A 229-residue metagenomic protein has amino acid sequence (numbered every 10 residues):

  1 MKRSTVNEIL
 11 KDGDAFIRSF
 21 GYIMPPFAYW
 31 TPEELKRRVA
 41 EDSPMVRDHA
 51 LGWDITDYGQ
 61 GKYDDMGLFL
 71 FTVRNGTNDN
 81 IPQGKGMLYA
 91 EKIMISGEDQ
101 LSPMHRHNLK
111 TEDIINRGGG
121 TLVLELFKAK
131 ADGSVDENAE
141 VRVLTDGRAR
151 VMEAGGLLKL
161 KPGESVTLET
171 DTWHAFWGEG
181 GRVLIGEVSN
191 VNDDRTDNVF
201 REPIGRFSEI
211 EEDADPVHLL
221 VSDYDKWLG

Functional and structural regions predicted by a protein language model:
M1-Y89, P216-D223: A short, N-terminal "cap"/entry segment at the start of jelly-roll beta-barrel domains of the cupin/DSBH fold
N75, N116, F176-G178: Asparagine-centered strand-capping/turn motif at beta-strand->loop junctions
I81-A90, L101-D113, R117-G118: A short beta-loop-beta micro-motif enriched in histidine and acidic residues
K92-M94, E112-N116, L157-L158, V166: His/acidic/aromatic-lined binding-pocket segments of jelly-roll/cupin-type domains and related regulatory beta-sandwich
G97, A154-G180, I185-N190: Conserved metal-binding segment of the jelly-roll/cupin
G97-E98, K110-E112, N116-D132, E137: Glycine- and acidic-residue-biased ligand/ion/polar-headgroup-sensing regions
A131-V151, W177-G229: Double-stranded beta-helix
